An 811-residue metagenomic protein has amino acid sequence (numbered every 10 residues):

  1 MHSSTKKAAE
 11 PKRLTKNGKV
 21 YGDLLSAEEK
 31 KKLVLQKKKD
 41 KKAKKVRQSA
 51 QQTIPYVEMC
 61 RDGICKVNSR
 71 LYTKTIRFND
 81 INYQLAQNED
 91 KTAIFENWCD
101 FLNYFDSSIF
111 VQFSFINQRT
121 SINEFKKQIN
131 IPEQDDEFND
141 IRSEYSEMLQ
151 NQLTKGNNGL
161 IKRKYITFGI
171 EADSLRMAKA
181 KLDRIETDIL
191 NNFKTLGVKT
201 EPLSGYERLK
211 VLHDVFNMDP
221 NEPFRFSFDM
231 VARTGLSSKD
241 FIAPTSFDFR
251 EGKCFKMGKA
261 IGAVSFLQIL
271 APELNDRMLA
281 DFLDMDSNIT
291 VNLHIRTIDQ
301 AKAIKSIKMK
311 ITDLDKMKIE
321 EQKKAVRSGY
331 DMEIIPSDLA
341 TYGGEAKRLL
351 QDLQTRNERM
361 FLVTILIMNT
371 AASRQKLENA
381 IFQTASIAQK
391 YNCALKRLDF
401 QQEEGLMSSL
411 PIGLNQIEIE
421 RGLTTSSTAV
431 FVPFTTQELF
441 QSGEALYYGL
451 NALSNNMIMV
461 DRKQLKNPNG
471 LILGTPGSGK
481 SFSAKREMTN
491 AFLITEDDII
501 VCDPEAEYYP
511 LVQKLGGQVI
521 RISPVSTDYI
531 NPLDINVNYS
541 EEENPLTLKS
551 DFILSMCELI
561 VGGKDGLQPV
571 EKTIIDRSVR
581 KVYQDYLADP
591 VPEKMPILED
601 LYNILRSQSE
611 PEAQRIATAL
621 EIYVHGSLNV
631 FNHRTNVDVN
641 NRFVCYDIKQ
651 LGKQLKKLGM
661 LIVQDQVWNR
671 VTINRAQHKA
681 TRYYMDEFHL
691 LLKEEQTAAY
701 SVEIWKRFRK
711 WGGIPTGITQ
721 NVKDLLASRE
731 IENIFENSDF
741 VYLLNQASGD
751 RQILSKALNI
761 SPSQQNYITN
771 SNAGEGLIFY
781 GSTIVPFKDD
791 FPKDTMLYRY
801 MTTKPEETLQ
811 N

Functional and structural regions predicted by a protein language model:
M1-T436: Extended, folded cores of ATP/NTP-driven motor/assembly subunits in large transport and secretion machines
I81, N88-S107, F115-Q118, L283 (+11 more regions): P-loop NTPase motor domains
I472: Hydrophobic anchor at the beta1->P-loop junction of P-loop NTPases
K480: Conserved lysine of the Walker
S483: Hydrophobic positions on the alpha1 helix immediately C-terminal to the Walker A/P-loop
N490-I500: Post-Walker A helix-loop "phosphate-sensing" segment adjacent to the P-loop in P-loop NTPases
G516-I520, E730-L743: A short helix-turn-beta junction within AAA+ P-loop NTPase domains corresponding to the substrate/partner-engaging
L758-N811: Conserved P-loop NTPase
